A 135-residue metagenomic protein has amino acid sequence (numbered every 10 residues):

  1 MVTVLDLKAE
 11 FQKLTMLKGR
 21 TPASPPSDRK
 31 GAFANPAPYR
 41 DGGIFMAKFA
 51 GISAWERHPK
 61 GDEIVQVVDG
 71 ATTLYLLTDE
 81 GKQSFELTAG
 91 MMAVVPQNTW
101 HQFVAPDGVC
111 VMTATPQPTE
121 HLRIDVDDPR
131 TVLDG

Functional and structural regions predicted by a protein language model:
M1-M46, T131-G135: A short, N-terminal "cap"/entry segment at the start of jelly-roll beta-barrel domains of the cupin/DSBH fold
N35-P38, A54-P59, L76-L77, S84-E86 (+1 more regions): Short histidine-centered beta-strand/loop micro-motifs that create catalytic or ligand/metal-coordination sites
K48-A50, H58-T78, A114: Short, conserved beta-strand element in jelly-roll/cupin
G51-A54, N98-W100: Short beta-turn/strand-loop junction motif enriched in small, turn-promoting residues
T73, G81, E120: Flexible, glycine-rich phosphate/dinucleotide-binding loops and adjacent beta-alpha linkers at cofactor/substrate
T78-Q97: Short acidic-glycine-tyrosine-enriched beta hairpin
T88, Q97-D125: Ligand-binding loop in jelly-roll beta-barrel domains
